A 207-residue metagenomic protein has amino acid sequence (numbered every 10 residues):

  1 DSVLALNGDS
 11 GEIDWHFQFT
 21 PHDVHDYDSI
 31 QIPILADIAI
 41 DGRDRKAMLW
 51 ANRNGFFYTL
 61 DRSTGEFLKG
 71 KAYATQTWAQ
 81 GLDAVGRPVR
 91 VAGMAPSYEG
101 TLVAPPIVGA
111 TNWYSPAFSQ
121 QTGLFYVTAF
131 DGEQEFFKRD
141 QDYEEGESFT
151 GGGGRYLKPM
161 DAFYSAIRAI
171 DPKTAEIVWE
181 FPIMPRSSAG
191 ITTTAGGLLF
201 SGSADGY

Functional and structural regions predicted by a protein language model:
D1-S29, A36-D44, F56-L102, E133-S188 (+1 more regions): Extracytoplasmic/lumenal domain signature
I40-D41, M48-L49, T59, S115-S119: A general structural signal for short secondary-structure junctions and capping/turn motifs
E99-L102, V108-Q134: Long, low-complexity segments enriched in small/aliphatic residues
